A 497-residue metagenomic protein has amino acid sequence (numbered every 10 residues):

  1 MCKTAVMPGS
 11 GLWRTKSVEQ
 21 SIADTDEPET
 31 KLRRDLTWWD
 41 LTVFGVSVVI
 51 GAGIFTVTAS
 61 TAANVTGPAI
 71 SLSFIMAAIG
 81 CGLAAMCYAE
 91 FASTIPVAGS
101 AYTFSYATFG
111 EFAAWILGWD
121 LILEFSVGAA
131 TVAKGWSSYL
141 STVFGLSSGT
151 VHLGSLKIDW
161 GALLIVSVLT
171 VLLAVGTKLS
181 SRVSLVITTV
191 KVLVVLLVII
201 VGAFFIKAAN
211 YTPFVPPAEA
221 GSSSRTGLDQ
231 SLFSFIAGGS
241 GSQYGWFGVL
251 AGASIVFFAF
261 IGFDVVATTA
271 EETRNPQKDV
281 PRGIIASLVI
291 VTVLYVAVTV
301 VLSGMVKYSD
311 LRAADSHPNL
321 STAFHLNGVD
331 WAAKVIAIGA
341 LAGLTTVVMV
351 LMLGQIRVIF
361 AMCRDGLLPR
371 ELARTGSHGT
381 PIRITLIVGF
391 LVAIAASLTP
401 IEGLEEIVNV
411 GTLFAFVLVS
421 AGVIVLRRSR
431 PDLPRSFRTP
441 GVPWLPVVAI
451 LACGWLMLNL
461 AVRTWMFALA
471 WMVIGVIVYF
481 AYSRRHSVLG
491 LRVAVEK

Functional and structural regions predicted by a protein language model:
C2-V57, A63-P68, G82, M86 (+6 more regions): Membrane-interface "cap" regions at the ends of multi-pass membrane proteins
T4-V6, Y106, A133-W160, V194-L197 (+5 more regions): Helix-loop-helix connectors at the membrane interface of multi-pass transporters/channels
R33-L36, V46, I54-G154, L196 (+4 more regions): Extracellular loop-to-transmembrane helix junctions
F55, L83, V97, D120-G135 (+4 more regions): Membrane-helix boundary/coupling elements in multi-pass transport proteins
T103-F104, G110, S141-H152, P217-Y244 (+4 more regions): TM-loop-TM module centered on a large, flexible mid-protein loop between adjacent transmembrane helices in multi-pass
S138-F144, V190-F233, V301-V306, F416-L433 (+1 more regions): Hydrophobic alpha-helical segments and their helix-loop junctions in multi-pass secondary transporters
K157, L169, V183, E371-I382 (+2 more regions): C-terminal membrane-solvent junction of multi-pass transporters and transport-like membrane proteins
I158-E219, I284-L288, V408-L418, L445 (+1 more regions): Membrane-interface loop-to-helix entry segments
